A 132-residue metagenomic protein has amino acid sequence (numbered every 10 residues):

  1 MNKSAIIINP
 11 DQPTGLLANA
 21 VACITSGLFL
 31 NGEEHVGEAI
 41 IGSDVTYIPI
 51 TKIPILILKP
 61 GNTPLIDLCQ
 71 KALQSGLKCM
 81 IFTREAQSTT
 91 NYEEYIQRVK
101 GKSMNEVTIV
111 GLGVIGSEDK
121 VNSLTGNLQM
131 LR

Functional and structural regions predicted by a protein language model:
M1-R132: Positively charged, small/polar-rich N-terminal and surface patches that mediate targeting and assembly and bind
